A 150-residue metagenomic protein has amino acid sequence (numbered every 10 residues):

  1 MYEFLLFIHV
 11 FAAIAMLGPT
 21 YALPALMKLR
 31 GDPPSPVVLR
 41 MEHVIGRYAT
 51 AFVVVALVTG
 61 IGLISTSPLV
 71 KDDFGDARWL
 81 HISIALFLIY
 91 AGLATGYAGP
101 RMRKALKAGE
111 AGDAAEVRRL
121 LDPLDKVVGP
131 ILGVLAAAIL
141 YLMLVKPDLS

Functional and structural regions predicted by a protein language model:
M1-S150: Polytopic transmembrane helical bundles with strong interfacial aromatic enrichment
